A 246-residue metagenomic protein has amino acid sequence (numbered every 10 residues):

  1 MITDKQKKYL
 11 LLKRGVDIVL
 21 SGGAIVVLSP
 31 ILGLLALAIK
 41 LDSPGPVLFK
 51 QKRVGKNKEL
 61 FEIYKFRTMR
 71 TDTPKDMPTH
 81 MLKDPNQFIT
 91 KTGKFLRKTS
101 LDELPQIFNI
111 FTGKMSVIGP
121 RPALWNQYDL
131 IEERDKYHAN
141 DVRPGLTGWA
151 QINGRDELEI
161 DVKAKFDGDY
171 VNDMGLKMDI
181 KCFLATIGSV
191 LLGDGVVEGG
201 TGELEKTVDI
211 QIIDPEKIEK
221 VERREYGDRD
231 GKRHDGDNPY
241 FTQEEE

Functional and structural regions predicted by a protein language model:
I2-D72, L176, C182-E246: A hydrophobic, helix-centered structural microdomain
L35, F49-K50, P78, I118-P120 (+3 more regions): Short, hydrophobic secondary-structure boundary micro-motifs
P44-V47, E133, R143-G145: Short solvent-exposed loop/turn micro-motifs enriched in small/polar/acidic residues
F49-F88, L146-F166: Short, glycine-rich, amphipathic interfacial segments at transmembrane boundaries or analogous
L82-V142, F183-T186: A short, structured surface patch at a secondary-structure boundary
Q87, G175-M178: Charged, alpha-helix-enriched surfaces in structured cytosolic catalytic cores of large nucleotide-utilizing machines
G168-V171: Acyl-group handling in specialized metabolite and lipid biosynthesis
